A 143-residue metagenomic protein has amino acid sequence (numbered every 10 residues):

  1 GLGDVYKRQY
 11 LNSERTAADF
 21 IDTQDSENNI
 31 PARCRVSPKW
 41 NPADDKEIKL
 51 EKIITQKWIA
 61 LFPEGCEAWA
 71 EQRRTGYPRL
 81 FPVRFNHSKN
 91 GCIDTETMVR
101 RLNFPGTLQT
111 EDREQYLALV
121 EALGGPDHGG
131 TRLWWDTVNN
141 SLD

Functional and structural regions predicted by a protein language model:
G1-Y6: Short, small-residue-biased leader/transition segments that mark boundaries at the very start of proteins
Y10-D143: C-terminal functional modules
